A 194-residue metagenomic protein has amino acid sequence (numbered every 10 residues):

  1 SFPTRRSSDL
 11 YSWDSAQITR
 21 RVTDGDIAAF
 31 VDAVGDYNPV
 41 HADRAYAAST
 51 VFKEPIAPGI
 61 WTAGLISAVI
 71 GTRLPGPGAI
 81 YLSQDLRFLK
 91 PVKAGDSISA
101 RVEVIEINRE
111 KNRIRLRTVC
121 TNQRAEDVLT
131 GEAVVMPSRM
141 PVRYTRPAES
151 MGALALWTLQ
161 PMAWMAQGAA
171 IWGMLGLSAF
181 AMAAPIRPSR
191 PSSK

Functional and structural regions predicted by a protein language model:
S1-S7: Short, small-residue-biased leader/transition segments that mark boundaries at the very start of proteins
L10-D24: Short amphipathic
D32, D36-N38, E110-R124: Short, compositionally biased
A48-R101: Hydrophobic beta-strand-centered segment that forms part of the acyl-chain substrate-binding groove
L89, E103-I105, T121, V134: Conserved positions in beta-strands of structured domains
I107-N112, M140: Short, conserved beta-turn/loop elements at beta-strand boundaries and strand-helix junctions
L129-S193: Segments adjacent to and within acyl-thioester-processing domains across lipid and secondary-metabolism enzymes
